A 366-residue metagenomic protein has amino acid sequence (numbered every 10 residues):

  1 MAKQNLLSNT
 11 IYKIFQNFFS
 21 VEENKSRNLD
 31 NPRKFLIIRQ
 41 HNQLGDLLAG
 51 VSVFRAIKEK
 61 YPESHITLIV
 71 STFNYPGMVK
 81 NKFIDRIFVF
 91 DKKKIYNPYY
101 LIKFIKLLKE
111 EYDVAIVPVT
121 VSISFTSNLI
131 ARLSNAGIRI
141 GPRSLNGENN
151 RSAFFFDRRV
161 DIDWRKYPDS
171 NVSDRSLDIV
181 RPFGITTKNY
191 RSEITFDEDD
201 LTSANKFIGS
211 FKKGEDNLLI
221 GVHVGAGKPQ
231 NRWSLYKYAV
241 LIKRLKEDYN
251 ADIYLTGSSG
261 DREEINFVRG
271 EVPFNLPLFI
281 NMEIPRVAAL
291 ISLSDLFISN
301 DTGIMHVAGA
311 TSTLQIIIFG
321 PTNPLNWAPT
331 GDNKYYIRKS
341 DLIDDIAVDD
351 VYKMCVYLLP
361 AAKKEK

Functional and structural regions predicted by a protein language model:
M1-K366: Catalytic machinery of carbohydrate-active enzymes, primarily nucleotide-sugar-dependent glycosyltransferases
